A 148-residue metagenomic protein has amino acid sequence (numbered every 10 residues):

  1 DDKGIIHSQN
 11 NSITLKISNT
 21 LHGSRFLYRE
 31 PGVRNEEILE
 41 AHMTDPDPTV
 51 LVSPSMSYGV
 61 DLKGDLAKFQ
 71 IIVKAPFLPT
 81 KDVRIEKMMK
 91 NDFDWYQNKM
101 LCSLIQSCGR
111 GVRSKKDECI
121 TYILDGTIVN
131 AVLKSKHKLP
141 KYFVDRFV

Functional and structural regions predicted by a protein language model:
G4-V33: Conserved helicase motor "Helicase C" RecA-like lobe of SF1/SF2 P-loop NTPases
I13-I17, D61, V132: Phosphate- and divalent-cation-binding pockets in alpha/beta enzyme and binding domains that engage nucleotide-derived
F26, I120, P140-K141: Intrinsically disordered, low-complexity segments enriched in small/polar residues
E30-N130: Conserved RecA-like P-loop NTPase helicase motor core
V129-V148: Short, low-complexity, polybasic intrinsically disordered segments
